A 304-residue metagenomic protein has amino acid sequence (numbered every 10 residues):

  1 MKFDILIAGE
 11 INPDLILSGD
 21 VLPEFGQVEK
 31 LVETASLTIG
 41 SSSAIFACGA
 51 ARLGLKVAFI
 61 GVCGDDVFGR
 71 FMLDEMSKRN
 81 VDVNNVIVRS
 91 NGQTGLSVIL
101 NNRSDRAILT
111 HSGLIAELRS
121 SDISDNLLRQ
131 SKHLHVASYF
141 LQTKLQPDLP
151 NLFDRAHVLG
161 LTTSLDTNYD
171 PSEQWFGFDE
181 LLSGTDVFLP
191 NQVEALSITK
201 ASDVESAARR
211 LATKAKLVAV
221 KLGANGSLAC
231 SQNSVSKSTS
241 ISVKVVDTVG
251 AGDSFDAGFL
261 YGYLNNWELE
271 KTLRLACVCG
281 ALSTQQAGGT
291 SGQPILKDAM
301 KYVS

Functional and structural regions predicted by a protein language model:
M1-C63, V67-D74, K78, V246: Glycine-rich phosphate/adenosyl-contacting loop at the front of the ribokinase-like
M1-I5, L31, R155, V204-S304: Conserved phosphate-binding/catalytic region of the ribokinase-like
M1-P13, E75-V88, N102-K237: Ribokinase/PfkB-type carbohydrate-kinase core domain
E33-S41, I45, V67, R89 (+7 more regions): Residues at secondary-structure transition points
S43-A47, G69, L149, Q192 (+2 more regions): A general structural signal for well-ordered alpha-helical segments in protein cores
L53, G92-T94, G223: Short, basic and Ser/Thr-rich N-terminal targeting/leader segments
L55, V81, L161, W267 (+1 more regions): Short glycine/serine/threonine/alanine-rich loop segments
